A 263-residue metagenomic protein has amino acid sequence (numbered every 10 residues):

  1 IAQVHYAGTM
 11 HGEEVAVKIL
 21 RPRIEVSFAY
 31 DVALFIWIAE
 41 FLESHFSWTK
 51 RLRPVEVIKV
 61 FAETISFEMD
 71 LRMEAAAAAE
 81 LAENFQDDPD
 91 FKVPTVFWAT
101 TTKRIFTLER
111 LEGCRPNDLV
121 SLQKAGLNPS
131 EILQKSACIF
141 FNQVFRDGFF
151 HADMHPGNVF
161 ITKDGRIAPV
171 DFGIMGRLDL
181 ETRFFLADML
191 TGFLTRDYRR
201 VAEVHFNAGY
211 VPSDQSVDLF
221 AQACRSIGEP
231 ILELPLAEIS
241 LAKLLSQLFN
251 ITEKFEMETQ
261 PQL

Functional and structural regions predicted by a protein language model:
I1-L263: Conserved catalytic cores of large enzyme domains
